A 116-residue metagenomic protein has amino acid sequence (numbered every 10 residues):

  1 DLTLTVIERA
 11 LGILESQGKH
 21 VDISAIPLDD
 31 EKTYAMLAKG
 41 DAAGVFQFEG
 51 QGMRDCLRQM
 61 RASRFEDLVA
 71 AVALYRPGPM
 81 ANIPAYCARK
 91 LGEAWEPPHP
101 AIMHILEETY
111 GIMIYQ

Functional and structural regions predicted by a protein language model:
D1-Q116: Mg2+-dependent phosphoryl-transfer active-site scaffold
